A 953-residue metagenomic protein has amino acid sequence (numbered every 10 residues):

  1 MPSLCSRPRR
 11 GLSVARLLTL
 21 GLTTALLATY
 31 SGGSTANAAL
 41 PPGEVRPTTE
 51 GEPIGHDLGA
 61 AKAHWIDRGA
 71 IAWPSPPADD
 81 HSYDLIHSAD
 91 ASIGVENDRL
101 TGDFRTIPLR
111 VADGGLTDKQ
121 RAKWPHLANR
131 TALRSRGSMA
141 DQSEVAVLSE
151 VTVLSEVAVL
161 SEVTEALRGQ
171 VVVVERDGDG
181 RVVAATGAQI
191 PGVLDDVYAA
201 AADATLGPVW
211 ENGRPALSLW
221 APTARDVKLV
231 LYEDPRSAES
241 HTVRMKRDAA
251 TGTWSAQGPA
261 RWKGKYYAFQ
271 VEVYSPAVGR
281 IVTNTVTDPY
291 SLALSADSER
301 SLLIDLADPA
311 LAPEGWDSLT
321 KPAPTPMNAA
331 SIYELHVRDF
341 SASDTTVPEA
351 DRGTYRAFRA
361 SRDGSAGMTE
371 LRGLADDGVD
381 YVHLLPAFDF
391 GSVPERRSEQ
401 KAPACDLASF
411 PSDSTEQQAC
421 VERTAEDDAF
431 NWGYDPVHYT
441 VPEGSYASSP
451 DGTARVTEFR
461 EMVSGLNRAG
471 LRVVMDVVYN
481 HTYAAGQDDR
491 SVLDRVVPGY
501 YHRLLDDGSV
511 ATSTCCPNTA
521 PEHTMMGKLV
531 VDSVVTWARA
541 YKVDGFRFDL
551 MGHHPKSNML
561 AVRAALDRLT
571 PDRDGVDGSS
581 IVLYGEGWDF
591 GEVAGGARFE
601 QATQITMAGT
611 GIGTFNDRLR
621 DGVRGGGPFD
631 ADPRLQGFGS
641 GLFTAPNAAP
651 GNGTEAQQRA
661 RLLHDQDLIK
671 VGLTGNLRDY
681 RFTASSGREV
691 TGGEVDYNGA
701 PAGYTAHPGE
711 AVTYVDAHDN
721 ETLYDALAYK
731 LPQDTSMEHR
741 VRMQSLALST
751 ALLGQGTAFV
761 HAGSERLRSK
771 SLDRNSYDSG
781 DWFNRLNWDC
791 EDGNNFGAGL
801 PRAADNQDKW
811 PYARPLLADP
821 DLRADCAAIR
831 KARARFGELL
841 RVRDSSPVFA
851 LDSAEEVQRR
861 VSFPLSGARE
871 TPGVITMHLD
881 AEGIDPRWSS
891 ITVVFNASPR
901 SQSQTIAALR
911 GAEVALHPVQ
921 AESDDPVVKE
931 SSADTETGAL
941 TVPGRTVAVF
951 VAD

Functional and structural regions predicted by a protein language model:
M1-A39: Secretory targeting and sorting signals
P41-P53, D103, R110-S149, A158-N212 (+2 more regions): The feature marks proteins involved in alpha-glucan
G69-I71, G213-L217, S890: Structural beta-strand segments of beta-rich domains
S75-H81, W220-D226, S898-R900, G911-A912: Short proline/glycine-enriched turn/loop motifs at strand-loop junctions of beta-rich domains
A238, T242-D248, G258, R397 (+4 more regions): Active-site-proximal helices and loops of the catalytic beta/alpha 8
K263-Y267, S932-D953: C-terminal beta-strand-rich structural cap/linker in extracellular carbohydrate-active enzymes
R338-S343, V347-R362, R372-Y381, L385-K542 (+5 more regions): Substrate-binding/active-site clefts of carbohydrate-active enzymes
V695-T892, A897-E913: Loop/helix patches that line or flank the sugar-binding groove of alpha-linked glycan CAZymes
